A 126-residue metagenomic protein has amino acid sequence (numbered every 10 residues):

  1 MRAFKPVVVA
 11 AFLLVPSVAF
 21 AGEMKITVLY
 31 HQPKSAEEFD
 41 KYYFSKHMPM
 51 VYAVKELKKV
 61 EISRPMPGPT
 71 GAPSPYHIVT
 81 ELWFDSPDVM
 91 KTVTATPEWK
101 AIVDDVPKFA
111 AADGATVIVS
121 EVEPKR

Functional and structural regions predicted by a protein language model:
M1-V8: Bacterial N-terminal signal peptides that target proteins for export
A3, P16, F20-R126: Macromolecular interaction modules
V8-S17: Bacterial N-terminal signal peptides
